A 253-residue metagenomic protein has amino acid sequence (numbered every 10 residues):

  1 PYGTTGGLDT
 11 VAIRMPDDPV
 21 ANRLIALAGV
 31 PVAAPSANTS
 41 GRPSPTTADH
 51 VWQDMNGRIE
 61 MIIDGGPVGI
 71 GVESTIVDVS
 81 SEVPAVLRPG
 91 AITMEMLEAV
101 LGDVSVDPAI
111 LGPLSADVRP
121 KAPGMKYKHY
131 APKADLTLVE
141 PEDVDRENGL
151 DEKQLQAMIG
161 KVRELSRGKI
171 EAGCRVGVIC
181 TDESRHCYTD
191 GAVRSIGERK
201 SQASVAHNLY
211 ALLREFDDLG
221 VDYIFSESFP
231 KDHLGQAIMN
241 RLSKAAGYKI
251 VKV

Functional and structural regions predicted by a protein language model:
P1-V253: Active-site-adjacent structural elements in enzyme catalytic cores
